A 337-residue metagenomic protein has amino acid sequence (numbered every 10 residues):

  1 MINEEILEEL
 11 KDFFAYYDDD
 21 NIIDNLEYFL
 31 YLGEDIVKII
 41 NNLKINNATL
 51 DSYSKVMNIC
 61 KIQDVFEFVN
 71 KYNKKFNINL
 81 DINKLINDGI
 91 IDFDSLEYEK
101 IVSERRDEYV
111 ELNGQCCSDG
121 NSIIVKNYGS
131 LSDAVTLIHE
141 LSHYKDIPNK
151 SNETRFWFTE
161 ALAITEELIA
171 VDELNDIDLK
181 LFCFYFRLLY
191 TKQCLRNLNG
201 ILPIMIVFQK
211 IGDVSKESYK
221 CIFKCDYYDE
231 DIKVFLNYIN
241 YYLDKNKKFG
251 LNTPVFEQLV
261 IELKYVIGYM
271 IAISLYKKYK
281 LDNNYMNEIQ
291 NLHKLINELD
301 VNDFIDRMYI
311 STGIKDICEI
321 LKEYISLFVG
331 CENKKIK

Functional and structural regions predicted by a protein language model:
I2-S122, R307-I314, L321-F328, E332: Contiguous, non-catalytic segments that form substrate-binding/exosite surfaces or channel walls
D12, E34-I39, S142-K145, I164-K180: Long, well-ordered alpha-helical segments
D12-L26, I40-I45, S218-K337: C-terminal, non-catalytic "cap/extension" segments appended to globular domains
S118-L137, N149-N152: Short pre-active-site segment immediately N-terminal to the catalytic Zn-binding motif
T136, E140, Y144, P148 (+1 more regions): Catalytic glutamate of the conserved HExxH
L141, T165-D172, M205-Q209, M270-K277: Short glycine/serine- and small hydrophobic-enriched flexible loop segments
K150-Q193, G268: Post-HExxH zinc-binding segment in Zn-dependent metallohydrolases
D172-E257: Acidic/His/Gly-enriched intrinsically disordered linker/tail segments that often contain short helix/coil "MoRF-like"
